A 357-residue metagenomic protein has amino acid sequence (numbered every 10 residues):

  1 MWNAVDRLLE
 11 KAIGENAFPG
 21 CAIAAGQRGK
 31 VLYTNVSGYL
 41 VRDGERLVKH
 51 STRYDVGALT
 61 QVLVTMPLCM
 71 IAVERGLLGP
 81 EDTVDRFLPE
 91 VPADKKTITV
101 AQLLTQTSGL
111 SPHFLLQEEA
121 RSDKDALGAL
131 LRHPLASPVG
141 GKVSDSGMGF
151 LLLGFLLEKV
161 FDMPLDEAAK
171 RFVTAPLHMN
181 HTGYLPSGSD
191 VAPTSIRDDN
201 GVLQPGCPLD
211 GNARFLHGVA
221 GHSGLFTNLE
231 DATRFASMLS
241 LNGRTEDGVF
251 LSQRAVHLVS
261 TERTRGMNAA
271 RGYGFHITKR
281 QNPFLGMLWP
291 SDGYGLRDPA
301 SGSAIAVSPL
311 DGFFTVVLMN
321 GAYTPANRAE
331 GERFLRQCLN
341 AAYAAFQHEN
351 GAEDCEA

Functional and structural regions predicted by a protein language model:
M1, V5, V56, T60 (+7 more regions): Hydrophobic (often cysteine-bearing) scaffold residues that line and stabilize catalytic clefts of nucleotide/cofactor
W2-V56, L77-G79, G128: Short, conserved catalytic-motif segment at the N-terminal edge
D6-E10, I23, G29, T52-E81 (+3 more regions): Active-site SXXK
Y33-V41, R297, L318-A322: Short beta->alpha transition motifs characteristic of CBS
V41, D94-D292: Short, surface-exposed loop or secondary-structure junction motifs that flank catalytic or metal-binding residues
G79-D94: Short, glycine/proline-biased beta-turn/loop segments that scaffold the active-site neighborhood
L241, T245, A255, S260-R263 (+2 more regions): Short, gly/Ser/Thr-rich active-site loops of penicillin-recognizing serine hydrolases
S301-L310, F314: Short, surface-exposed beta-strand/loop micro-motifs that present aromatic residues
